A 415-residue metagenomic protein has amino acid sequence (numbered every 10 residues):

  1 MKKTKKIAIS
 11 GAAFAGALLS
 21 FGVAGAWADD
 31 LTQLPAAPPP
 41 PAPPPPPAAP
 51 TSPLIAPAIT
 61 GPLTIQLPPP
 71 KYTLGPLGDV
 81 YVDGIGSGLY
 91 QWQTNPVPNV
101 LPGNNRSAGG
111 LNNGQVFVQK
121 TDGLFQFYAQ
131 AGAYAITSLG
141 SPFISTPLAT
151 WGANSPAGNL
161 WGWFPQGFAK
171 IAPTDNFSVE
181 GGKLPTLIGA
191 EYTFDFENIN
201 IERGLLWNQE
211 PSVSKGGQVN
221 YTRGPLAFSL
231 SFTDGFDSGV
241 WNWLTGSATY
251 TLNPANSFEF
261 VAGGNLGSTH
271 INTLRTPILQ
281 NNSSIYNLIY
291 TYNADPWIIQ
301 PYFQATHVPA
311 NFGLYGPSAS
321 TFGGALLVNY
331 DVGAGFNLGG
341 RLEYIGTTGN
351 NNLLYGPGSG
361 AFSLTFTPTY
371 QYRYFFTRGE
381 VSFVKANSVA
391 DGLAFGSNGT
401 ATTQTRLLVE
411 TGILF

Functional and structural regions predicted by a protein language model:
K2-P98, F415: N-terminal periplasmic/intermembrane-space "pro-region" immediately following the signal or transit peptide
I55-A56, V100-G103, P147-N159, F258-S268 (+1 more regions): Outer-membrane beta-barrel pore domains
G75-L77, T121-F125, T174-N176, T186 (+5 more regions): Outer-membrane beta-barrel channels and translocator barrels
D79-I85, Y128-Y134, E180-G182, S231 (+3 more regions): Outer-envelope exported proteins of Gram-negative bacteria
G84, L111-K120, Q166-I171, G181 (+7 more regions): Residues on the lipid-exposed face of transmembrane beta-strands in outer-membrane beta-barrel proteins
L89-Q93, F127, Y134-S138, T186-G189 (+5 more regions): Structural signature of outer-membrane beta-barrel domains
Q93-R106, T137-Q166, I171-N253, E259-L266 (+1 more regions): Surface-exposed coil loops of outer-membrane beta-barrel proteins
N104-T137, D331, F336-N337: Glycine- and aromatic-enriched membrane insertion/assembly motifs of diderm outer-membrane and organelle channel
